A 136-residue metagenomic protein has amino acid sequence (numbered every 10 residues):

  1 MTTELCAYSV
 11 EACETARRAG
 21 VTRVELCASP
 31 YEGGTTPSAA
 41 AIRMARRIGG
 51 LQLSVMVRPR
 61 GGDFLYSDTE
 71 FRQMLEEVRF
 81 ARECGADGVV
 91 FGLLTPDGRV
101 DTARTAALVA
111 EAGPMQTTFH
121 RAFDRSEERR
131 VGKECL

Functional and structural regions predicted by a protein language model:
M1-S9, V57-L75, F119-E127: Active-site mouth loops of central-metabolism enzymes
M1-V24, S29-T36: N-terminal pre-domain/capping segments
T3-L5, V24-L26, L53-V57, V89-F91 (+1 more regions): Hydrophobic faces of well-ordered beta-strands that scaffold small-molecule active sites in alpha/beta enzyme cores
E11, P30-G50, T69-R72, L94-E111 (+1 more regions): Active-site-adjacent beta->alpha loops and helix N-cap segments on the catalytic face of soluble alpha/beta enzymes
A16, A81, L108, H120: Conserved, mostly hydrophobic/aromatic
E25-T35, F80, C84-D97: Glycine-rich phosphate-binding active-site loops on the catalytic face of alpha/beta enzymes
E128-C135: Conserved small/polar residues in nucleotide/adenosyl-binding loops
